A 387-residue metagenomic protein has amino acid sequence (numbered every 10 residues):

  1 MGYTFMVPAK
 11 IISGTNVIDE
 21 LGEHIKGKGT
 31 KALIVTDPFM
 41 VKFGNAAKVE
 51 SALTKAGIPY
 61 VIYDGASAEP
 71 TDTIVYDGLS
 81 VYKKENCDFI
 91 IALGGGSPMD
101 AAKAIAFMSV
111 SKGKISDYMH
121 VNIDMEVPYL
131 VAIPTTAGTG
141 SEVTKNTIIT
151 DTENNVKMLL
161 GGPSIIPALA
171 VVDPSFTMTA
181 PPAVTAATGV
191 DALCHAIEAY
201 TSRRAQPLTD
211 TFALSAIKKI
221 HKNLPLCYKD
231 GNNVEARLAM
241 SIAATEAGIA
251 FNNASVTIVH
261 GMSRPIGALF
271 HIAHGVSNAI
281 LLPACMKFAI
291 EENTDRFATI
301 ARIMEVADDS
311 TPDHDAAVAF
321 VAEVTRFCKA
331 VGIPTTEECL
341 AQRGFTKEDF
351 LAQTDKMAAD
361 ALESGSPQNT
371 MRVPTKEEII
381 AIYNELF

Functional and structural regions predicted by a protein language model:
M1-F89, E337-E338: ATP/NTP phosphate-donor binding region
P8-A9, T15-N16, T36-P38, A66 (+10 more regions): Fold-independent oxyanion-binding glycine-rich loops and adjacent beta-strand/coil segments at enzyme active sites
I18-L21, K42-N45, D72, S97-K103 (+3 more regions): Short glycine/serine/threonine-rich phosphate/pyrophosphate-binding segments that cradle anionic phosphate groups
T73-S175: Glycine/threonine-rich beta-strand-loop-alpha-helix active-site module that forms ligand/phosphate-binding
N146-A254, T370: Carboxylate- and glycine-rich phosphate/diphosphate-binding segment that chelates Mg2+/Mn2+
A254-T325: C-terminal catalytic subdomain
F297, A307-F387: C-terminal charged capping/lid subdomain of soluble metabolic enzymes
